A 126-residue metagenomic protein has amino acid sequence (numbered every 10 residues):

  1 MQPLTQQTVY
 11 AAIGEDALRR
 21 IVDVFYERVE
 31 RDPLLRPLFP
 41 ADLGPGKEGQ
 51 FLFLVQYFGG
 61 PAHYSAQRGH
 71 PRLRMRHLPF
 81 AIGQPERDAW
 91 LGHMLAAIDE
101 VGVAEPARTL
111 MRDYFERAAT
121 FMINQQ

Functional and structural regions predicted by a protein language model:
M1-Q126: Core of compact, soluble alpha-helical bundle domains
